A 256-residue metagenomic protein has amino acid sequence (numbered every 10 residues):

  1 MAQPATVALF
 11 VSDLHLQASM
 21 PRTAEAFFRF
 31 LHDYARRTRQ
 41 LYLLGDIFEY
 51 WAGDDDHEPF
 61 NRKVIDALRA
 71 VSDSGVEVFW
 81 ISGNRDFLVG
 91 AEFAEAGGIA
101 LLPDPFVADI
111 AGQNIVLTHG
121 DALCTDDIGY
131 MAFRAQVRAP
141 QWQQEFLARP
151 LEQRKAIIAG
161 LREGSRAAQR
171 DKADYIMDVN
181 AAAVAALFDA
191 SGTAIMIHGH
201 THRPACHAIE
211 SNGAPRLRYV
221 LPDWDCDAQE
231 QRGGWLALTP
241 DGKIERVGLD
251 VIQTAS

Functional and structural regions predicted by a protein language model:
A2-V7, L16-I110: Core catalytic region of metal-dependent phosphoesterases/phosphodiesterases, especially metallo-beta-lactamase-like
A8-F10, L41-L43, V116, I197: Residue-level marker for buried hydrophobic side chains located in beta-strands that build the well-ordered beta-sheet
S12-H15, D46-I47, N84-R85, G120-A122 (+3 more regions): Active-site metal-binding loops of divalent metal-dependent hydrolases
P21, D126-G129, T254-S256: A short, polar/proline- and glycine-enriched secondary-structure boundary/capping micro-motif
E58-R62, Q136, R232: Short, conserved loop/turn and helix-capping segments at secondary-structure boundaries that abut family-defining
A96, A100-P103, N114-V116, D121 (+3 more regions): Conserved beta-sheet core of the metallophosphoesterase superfamily
T118-N180: Active-site-proximal loop/helix segment associated with metal-binding centers of metalloenzymes
R246-S256: Short, solvent-exposed aromatic-acidic interface loops
